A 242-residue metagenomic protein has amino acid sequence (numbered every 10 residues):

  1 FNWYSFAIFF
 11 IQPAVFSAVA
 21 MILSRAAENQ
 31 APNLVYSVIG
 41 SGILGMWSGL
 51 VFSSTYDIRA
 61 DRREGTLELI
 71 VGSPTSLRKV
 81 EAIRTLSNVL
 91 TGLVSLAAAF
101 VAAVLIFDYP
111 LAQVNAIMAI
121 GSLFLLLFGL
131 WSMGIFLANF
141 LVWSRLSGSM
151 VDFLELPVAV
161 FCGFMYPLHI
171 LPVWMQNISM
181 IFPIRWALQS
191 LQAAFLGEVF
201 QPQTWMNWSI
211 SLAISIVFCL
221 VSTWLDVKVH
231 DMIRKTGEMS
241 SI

Functional and structural regions predicted by a protein language model:
F1-I242: Hydrophobic transmembrane alpha-helices and immediately adjacent juxtamembrane helices of multi-pass inner-membrane
